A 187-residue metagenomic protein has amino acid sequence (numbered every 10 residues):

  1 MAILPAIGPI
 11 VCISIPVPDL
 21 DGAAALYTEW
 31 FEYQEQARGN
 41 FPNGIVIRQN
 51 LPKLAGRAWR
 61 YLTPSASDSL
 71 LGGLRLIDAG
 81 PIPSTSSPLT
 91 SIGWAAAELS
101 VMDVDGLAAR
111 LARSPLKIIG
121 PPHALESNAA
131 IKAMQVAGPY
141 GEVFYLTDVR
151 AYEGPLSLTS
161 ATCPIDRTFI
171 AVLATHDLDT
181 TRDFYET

Functional and structural regions predicted by a protein language model:
M1-A6, C12-I15, Q36-R38, G72-I77 (+1 more regions): Vicinal oxygen chelate
I10-V11, I92-A96, T168-F169: Eukaryotic phosphotyrosine signaling hubs
I15-L70, R113, A124-S127, L173-T187: Core segments of cupin and vicinal oxygen chelate
G44-R48, P81-S86, E153-S157: A short, acidic/glycine-rich surface segment
N50-L54, S87-L89, Q135, A161: Short glycine-biased active-site loop of nucleotidyltransferases that positions the nucleotide triphosphate and helps
L54-G56, L74, I82-L89, M102: Post-signal peptide N-terminal segment of secreted/secretory-pathway proteins
S65-A79, W94: Extended catalytic-interface subdomain
P164-L173: Glycine- and acidic-residue-rich phosphate-binding/metal-coordinating active-site segment common to enzymes that handle
